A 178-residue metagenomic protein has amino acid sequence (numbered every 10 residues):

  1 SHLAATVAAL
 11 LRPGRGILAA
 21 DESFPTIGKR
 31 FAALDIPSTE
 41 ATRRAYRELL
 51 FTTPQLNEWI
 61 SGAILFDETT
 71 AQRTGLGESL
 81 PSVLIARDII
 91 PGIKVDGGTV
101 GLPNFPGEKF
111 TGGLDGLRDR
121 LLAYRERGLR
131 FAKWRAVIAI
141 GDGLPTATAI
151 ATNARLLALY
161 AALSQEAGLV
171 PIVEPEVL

Functional and structural regions predicted by a protein language model:
S1-R127, I140: Alpha/beta catalytic barrel-like cores
T39, W134, V173: Conserved, mostly hydrophobic/aromatic
A63, A132, P171-I172: Hydrophobic residues within beta-strands of alpha/beta enzymes
L117-F131, N153-L169: Structured alpha-helical segments in the cores of large, soluble enzyme domains
V137: Active-site pre-Tyr helix/loop in NAD(P)-dependent dehydrogenases
E174-L178: Short, charge-patterned binding micro-sites
